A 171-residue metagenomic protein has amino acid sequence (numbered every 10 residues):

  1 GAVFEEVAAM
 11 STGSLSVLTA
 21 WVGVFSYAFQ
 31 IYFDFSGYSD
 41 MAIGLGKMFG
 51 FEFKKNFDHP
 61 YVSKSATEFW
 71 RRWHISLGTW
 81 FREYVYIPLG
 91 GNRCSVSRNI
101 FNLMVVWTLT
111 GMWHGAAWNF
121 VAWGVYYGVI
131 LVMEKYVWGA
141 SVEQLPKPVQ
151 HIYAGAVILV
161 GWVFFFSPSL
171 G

Functional and structural regions predicted by a protein language model:
G1-G171: Membrane-embedded transmembrane alpha-helical bundles that form the catalytic cores of multi-pass lipid-modifying
